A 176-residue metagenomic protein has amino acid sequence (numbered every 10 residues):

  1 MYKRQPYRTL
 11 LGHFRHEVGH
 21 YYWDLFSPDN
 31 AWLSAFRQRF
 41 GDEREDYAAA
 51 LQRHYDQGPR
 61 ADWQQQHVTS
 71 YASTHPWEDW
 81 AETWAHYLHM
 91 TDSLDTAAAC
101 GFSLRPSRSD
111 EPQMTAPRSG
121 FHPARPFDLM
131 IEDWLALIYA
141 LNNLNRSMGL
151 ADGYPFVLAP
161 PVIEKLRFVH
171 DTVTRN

Functional and structural regions predicted by a protein language model:
M1-Y2: Short, small-residue-biased leader/transition segments that mark boundaries at the very start of proteins
Q5: Surface-exposed cleft-lining segments at the edges of enzyme active sites
R8-P28, A81: Active-site recognition of the HExxH zinc-binding catalytic motif
W23-E78, W84-L94: Post-HExxH zinc-binding segment in Zn-dependent metallohydrolases
Y71-N176: Pan-zinc metallopeptidase signature
